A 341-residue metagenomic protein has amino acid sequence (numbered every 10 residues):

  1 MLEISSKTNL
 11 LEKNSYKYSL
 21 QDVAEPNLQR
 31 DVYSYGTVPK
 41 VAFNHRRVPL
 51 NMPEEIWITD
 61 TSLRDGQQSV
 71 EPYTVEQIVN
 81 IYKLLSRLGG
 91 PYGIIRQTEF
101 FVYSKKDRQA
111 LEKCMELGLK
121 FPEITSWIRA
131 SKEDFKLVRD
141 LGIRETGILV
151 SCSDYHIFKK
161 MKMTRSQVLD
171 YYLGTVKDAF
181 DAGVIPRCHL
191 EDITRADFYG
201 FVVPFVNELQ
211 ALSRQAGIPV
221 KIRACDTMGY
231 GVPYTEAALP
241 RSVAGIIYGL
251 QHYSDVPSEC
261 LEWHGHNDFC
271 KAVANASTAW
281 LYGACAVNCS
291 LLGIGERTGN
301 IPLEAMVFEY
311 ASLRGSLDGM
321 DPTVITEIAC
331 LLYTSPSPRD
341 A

Functional and structural regions predicted by a protein language model:
L2-K132: N-terminal capping/small domains of soluble enzymes
P49-E71, G147-K160, I185-R187, S258: N-terminal small/glycine-rich loop or linker at the start of catalytic domains across soluble metabolic enzymes
S62-Q77, T125-A130, F158-R165, R195-Y199 (+1 more regions): Active-site mouth loops of central-metabolism enzymes
S69, I94-G118, S153-M161, E191-R195 (+2 more regions): Glycine-rich, proline-tolerant flexible connector loops at the mouths of alpha/beta enzymes
E76-G93, K132, K136-I148, S153-Y155 (+2 more regions): Alpha/beta enzyme core
R108-T125, D170, G174-T175, A244-S258: Alpha-helix-loop-beta-strand connector modules within alpha/beta enzyme cores
D134-V138, K271-L281: Catalytic cores of alpha/beta
Y333-D340: Conserved small/polar residues in nucleotide/adenosyl-binding loops
